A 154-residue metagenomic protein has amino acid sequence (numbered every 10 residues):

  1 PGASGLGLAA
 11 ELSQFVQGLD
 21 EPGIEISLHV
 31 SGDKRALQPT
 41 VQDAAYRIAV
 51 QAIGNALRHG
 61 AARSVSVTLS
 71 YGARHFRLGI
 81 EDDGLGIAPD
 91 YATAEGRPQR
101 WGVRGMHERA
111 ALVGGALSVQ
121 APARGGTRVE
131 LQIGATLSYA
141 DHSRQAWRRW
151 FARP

Functional and structural regions predicted by a protein language model:
P1-P154: Coiled-coil dimerization/phosphotransfer module
